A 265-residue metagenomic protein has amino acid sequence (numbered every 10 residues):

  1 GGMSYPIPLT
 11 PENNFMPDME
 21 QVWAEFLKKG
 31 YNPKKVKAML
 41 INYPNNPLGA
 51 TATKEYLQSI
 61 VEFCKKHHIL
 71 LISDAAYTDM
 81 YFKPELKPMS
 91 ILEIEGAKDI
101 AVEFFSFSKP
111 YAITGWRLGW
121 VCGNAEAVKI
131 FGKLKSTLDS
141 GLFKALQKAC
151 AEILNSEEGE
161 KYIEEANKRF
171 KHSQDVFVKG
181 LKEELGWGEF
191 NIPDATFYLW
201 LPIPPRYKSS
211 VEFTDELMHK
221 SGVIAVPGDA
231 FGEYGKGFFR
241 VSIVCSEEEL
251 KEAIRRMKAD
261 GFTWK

Functional and structural regions predicted by a protein language model:
Y5, L9-E85: Active-site phosphate-binding strand-loop segment of PLP-dependent enzymes
A24-K28, S209, E216-A225, F231-K265: PLP-dependent enzyme catalytic core of the Aspartate aminotransferase-like
I94-I130: Active-site PLP attachment segment
G96, E126-L146: Active-site C-terminal subdomain of aminotransferase-like
W120-C122, Q147-E157: Helix-loop "lid/cap" segments that line or gate small-molecule binding pockets
F131-L138, L154-K179: Structural signature of PLP-dependent enzymes
Q147, A151, N167-V178, F190-I203: Conserved glycine-rich beta-strand-loop-beta hairpin in the small C-terminal domain of fold type I
